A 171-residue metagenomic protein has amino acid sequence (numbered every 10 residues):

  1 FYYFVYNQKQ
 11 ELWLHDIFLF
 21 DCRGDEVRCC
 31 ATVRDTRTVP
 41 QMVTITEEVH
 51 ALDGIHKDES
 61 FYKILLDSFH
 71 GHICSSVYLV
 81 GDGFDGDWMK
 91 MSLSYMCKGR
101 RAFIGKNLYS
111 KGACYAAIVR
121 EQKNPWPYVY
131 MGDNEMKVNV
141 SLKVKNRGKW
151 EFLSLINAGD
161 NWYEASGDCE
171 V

Functional and structural regions predicted by a protein language model:
F1-T36: Gly/Thr-rich phosphate-binding beta-strand-loop-beta motif of the actin/hexokinase/Hsp70
V5-Q8, D21, L79-F84, G132-E135: Structural motif
E26-V27, I55-H56, G83-D87: Short acidic, S/G/P-rich loop/turn micro-motifs used as interaction or catalytic elements
R28-K63: Glycine/Thr-rich phosphate-binding loops that ligate phosphate moieties of nucleotide and other phosphorylated ligands
I55-I73, A116: Phosphate/ATP-binding catalytic cores across multiple sugar-kinase/actin-like superfamilies, primarily ASKHA
L65-L93, G105-K106: Glycine-rich phosphate-binding loops at beta-strand->alpha-helix junctions
S92-C114: Conserved phosphate-binding/catalytic loops in two-lobed NTP-binding clefts
Y115-V171: Acidic, glycine/GT-rich loop-and beta-edge segments that sit at the periphery of enzyme/chaperone cores
